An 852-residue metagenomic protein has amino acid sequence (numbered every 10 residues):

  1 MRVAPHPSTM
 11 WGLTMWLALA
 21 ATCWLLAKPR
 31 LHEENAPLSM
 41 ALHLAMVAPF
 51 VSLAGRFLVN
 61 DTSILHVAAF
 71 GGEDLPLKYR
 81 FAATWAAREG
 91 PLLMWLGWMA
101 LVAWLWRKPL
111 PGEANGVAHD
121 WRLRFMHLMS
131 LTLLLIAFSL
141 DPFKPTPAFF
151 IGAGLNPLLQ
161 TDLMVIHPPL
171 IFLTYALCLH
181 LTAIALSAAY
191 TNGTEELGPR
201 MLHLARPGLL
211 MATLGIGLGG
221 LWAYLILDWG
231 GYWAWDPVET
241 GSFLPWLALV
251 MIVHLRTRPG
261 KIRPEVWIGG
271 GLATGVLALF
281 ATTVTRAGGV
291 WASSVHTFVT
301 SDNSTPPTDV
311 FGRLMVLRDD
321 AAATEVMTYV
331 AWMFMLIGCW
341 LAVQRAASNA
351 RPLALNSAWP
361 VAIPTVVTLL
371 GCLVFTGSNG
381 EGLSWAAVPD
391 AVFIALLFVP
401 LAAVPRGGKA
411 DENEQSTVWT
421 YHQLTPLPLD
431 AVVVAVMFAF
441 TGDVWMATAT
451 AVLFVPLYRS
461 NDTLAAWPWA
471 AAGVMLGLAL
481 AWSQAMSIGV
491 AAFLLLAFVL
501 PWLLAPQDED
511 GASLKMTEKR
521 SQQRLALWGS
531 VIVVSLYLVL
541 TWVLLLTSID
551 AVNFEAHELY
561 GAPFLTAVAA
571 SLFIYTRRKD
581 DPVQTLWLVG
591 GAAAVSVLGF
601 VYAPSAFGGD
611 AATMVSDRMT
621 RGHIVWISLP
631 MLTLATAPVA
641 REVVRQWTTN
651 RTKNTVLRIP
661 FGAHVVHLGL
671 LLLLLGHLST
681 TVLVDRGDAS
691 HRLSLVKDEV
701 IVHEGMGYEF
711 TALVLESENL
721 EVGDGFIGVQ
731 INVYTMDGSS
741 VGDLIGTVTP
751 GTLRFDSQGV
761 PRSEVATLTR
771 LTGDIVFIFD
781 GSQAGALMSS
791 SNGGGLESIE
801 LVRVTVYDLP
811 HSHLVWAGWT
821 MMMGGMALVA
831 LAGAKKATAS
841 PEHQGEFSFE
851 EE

Functional and structural regions predicted by a protein language model:
M1-P7, L31-G90, V117-Q160, W222 (+1 more regions): Transmembrane helix-loop-helix hairpins at membrane boundaries of multipass inner-membrane proteins
V3-L31, L44-M46, T62-I64, P237-L244 (+4 more regions): Contiguous transmembrane helix-bundle modules in multi-pass membrane proteins
M15, P91-L92, W98-T146, I151-G220: A conserved hydrophobic secondary-structure block that centers on an alpha-helix together with its immediately flanking
L31-V47, L105-L131, A189-L210, R258-A273 (+5 more regions): Membrane-interfacial loop-to-helix junctions in multi-pass inner-membrane proteins
M46-A69, A82-A103, R107, F138-K144 (+7 more regions): Transmembrane-helix bundle segments that line or gate the permeation/cavity pathway in multi-pass membrane proteins
A48-S63, L133-K144, L214-A223, A278-V290 (+4 more regions): C-terminal TM-helix exit segments that contain a strictly Trp-centered aromatic cap at the helix terminus
L218-E239, V290-V295: Interfacial helix-loop-helix junctions of multi-pass membrane proteins
Y708-L809, M821: Extracytosolic and intramembrane catalytic regions of membrane-associated proteins in envelope/secretory systems
